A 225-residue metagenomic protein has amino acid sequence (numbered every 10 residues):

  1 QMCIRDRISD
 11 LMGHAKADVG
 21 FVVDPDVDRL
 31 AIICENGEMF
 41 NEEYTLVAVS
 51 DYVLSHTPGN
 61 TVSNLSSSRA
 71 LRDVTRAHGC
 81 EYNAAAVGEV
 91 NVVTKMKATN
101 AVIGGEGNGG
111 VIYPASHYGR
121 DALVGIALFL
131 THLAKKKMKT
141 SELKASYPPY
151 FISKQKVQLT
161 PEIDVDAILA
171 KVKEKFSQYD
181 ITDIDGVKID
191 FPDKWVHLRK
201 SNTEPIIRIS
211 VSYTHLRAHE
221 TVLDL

Functional and structural regions predicted by a protein language model:
Q1, R5-I33: N-terminal small/polar loop signature for handling phosphorylated ligands or for N-terminal nucleophile
I4, H215-A218, V222-L225: Single conserved hydrophobic/aromatic residue that forms the stacking wall/gate of nucleotide- or nucleobase-binding
D24-P25, C34-N36, F191-D193, N202: Short acidic-glycine loop/turn motifs at beta-strand connectors
D28-Y44: Short Gly/Thr/Asp-enriched flexible loops that form oxyanion-binding sites at enzyme active sites
L30-I32, I112, L225: Conserved protein kinase catalytic core
L46-A48: Extended, compositionally biased non-globular segments that define protein topology
S50-S55: Short, basic/hydrophobic alpha-helical segments
T57-S210, L216-R217: Phosphate-binding and adjacent anionic-ligand microenvironments
